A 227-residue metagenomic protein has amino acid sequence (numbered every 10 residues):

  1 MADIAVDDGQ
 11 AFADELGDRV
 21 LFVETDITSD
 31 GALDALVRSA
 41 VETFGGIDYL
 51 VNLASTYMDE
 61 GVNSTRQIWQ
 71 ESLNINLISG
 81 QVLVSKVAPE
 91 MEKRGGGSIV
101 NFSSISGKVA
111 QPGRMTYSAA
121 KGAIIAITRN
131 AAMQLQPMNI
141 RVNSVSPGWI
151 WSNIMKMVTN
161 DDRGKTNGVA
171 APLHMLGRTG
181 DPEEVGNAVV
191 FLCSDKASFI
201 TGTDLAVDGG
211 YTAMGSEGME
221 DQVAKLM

Functional and structural regions predicted by a protein language model:
M1-A11: Conserved glycine-rich Rossmann-like NAD(P)H-binding loop of the short-chain dehydrogenase/reductase
D34, T56-Q70, K93, G113-T116 (+2 more regions): Conserved mid-core segment of classical short-chain dehydrogenase/reductases
L53-M58, G210: Conserved NAD(P)H cofactor-binding loop of Rossmann-fold oxidoreductase domains
V84, A120, T128: Active-site helix of classical SDR
P89, M133-P137, S198: Alpha-helical segment proximal to the catalytic Tyr-Lys
S104: Residue(s) in the substrate-gating loop at a strand-loop-helix junction that position the organic substrate next
S144, R163-I200, V207-G209: C-terminal helical subdomain
